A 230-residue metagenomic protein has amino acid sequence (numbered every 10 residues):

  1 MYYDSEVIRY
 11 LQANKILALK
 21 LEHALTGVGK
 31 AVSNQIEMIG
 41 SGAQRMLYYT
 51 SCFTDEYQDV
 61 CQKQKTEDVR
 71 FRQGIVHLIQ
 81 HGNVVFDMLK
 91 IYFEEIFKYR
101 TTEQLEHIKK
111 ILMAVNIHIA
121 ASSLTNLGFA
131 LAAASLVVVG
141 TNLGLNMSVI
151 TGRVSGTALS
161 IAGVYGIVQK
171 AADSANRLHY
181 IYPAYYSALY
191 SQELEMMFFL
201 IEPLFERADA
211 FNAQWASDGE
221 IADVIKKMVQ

Functional and structural regions predicted by a protein language model:
M1-Y2, A130: Extracellular, luminal, or virion-exposed ectodomains of exported proteins
Y2-L11, M196-Q230: C-terminal assembly and membrane-engagement modules of membrane-active proteins
S5-N116, A121: Cytosolic/nucleoplasmic, non-transmembrane interface domains of endomembrane and organelle-membrane proteins
V7, V28-D68, R72, K110 (+1 more regions): Membrane-engaging insertion elements
I79, F93, F97, N116 (+4 more regions): Generic secondary-structure transition motif, activating predominantly at the C-termini of alpha-helices
V84-M88, Y92, L189, E193-F198 (+2 more regions): Generic ordered-secondary-structure signal
L105, A130, A134, L194-I201: An amphipathic alpha-helix signature
A114-A175: Membrane-inserting effector segments that mediate pore formation, membrane fusion, or transient membrane insertion
